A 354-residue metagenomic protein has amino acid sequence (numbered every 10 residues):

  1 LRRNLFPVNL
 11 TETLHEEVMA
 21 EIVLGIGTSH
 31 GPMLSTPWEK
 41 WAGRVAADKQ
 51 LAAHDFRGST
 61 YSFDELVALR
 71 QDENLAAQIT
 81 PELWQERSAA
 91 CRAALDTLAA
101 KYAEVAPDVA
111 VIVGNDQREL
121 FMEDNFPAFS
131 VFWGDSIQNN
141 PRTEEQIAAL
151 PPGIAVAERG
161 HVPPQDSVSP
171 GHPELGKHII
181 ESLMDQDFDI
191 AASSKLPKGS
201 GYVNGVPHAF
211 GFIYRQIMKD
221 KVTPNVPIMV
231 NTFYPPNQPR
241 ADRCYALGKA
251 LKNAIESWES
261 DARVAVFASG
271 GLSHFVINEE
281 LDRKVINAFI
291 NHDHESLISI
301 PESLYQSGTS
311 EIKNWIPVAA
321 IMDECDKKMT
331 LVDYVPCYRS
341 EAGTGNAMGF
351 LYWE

Functional and structural regions predicted by a protein language model:
L1-V18: Short, Lys/Arg-enriched N-terminal segments with co-localized hydrophobic residues within the first ~10-30 amino acids
M19-V105, P127-K249, N253-S257, I277-E354: Flexible, D/E/H-enriched segments
H30, Q117, S273: Short, glycine/serine-rich, charged loops/turns that create anion-binding and catalytic segments at active sites
D108-G114, I228, A262-G270, V318: Beta-strand elements within well-structured catalytic alpha/beta cores of enzymes that handle phosphate/sulfate esters
N115-R118, M122: Active-site pocket-lining segments that scaffold enzyme catalytic pockets across diverse folds
E256, A265, S269, S273-N278: A contiguous pocket-lining binding segment that forms or flanks enzyme active sites
